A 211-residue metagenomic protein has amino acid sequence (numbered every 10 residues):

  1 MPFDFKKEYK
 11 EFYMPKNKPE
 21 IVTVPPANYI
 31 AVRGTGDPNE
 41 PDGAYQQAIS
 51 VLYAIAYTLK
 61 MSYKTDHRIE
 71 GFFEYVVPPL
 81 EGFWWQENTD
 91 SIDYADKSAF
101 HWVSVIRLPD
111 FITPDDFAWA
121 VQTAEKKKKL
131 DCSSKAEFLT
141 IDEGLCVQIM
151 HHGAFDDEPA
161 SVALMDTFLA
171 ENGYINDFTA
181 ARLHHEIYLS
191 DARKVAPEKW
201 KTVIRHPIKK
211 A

Functional and structural regions predicted by a protein language model:
M1-A211: A solvent-exposed interaction/effector surface
